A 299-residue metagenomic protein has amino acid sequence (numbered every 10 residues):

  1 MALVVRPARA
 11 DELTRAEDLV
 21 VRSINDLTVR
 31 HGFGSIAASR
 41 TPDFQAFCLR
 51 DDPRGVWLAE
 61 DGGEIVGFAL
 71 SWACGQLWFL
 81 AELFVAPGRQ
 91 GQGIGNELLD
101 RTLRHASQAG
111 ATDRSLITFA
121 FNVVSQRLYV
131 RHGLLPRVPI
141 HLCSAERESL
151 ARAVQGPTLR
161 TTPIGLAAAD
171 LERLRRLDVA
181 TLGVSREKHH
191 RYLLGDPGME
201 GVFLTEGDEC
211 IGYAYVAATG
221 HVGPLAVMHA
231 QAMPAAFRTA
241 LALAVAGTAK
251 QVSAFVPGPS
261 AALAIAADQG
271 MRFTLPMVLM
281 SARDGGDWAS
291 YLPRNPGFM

Functional and structural regions predicted by a protein language model:
A10-R30, A151-R152, A167-A180, A289-P296: A short, well-structured alpha-helix characteristic of acyl/acetyltransferase catalytic modules
A16, A111, R131-G220: Amide-forming acyltransferase catalytic core, primarily the GNAT-like/NAT-type and related acyltransferase folds
V20-V56, E60-F68, V179-M199: Active-site rim helix/loop that mediates acceptor-substrate recognition in acyltransferases
V56-L58, E64-W72, F79-E82, F203 (+1 more regions): Conserved beta-strand in the GNAT
L80-A81, A106-F121, A246-P257: Conserved GNAT acetyl-CoA-binding A-motif
E82-V85, G91-A106, Q126-R131, A230-L243: Conserved acetyl-CoA-binding loop-helix of GNAT-fold acetyltransferases
T118-F121, H132-R152, A217, A226-M228 (+1 more regions): Active-site/acyl-donor-binding loops of N-acyltransferases
G198-L204, C210-V245, A249-F255: Flexible loop/N-cap segments at domain edges
